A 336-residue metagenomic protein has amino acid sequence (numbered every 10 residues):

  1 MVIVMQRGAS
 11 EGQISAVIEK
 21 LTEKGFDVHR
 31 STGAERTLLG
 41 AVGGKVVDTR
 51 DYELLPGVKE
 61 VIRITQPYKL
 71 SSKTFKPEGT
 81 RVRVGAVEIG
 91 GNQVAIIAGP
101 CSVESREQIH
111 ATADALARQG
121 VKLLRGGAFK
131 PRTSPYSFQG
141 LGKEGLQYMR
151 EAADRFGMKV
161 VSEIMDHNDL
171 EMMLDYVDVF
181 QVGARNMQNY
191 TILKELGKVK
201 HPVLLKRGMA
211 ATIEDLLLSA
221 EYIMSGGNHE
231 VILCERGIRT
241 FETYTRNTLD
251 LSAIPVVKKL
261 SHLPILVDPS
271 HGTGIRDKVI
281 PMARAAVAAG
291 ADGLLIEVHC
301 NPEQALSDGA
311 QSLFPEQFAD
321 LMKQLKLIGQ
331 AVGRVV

Functional and structural regions predicted by a protein language model:
M1-I96: Non-catalytic terminal accessory/regulatory regions of metabolic enzymes
G8, V94-A111, S134-G140, K159-E163 (+3 more regions): Active-site mouth loops of central-metabolism enzymes
V94-P100, L124-G126, V160-S162, F180-V182 (+4 more regions): Hydrophobic faces of well-ordered beta-strands that scaffold small-molecule active sites in alpha/beta enzyme cores
G120, M172-Q181, G197-V203, M224-E230 (+2 more regions): Glycine-enriched alpha-helix->loop->beta-strand junction motifs that scaffold or abut catalytic
R125-K143, H299-A310: Glycine-rich, proline-tolerant flexible connector loops at the mouths of alpha/beta enzymes
A128-S134, N186-S252: Conserved anion-binding
P131-V177, Q181, N189-I192: N-terminal active-site wall of soluble small-molecule enzyme domains
F138-S162, L196-P202, L251-L266, Q311-R334: Alpha-helix-loop-beta-strand connector modules within alpha/beta enzyme cores
